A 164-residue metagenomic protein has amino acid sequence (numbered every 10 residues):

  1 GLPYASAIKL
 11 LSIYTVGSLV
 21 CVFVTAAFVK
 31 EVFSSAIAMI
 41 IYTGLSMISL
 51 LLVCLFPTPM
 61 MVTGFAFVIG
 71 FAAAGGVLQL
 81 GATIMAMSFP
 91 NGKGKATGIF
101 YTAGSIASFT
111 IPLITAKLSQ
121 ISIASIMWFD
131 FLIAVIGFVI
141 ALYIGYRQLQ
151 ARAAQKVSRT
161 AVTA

Functional and structural regions predicted by a protein language model:
P3-L11, K93, T97: Juxtamembrane helix-start elements in MFS-like secondary transporters
K9-S18, A103-G104: Transmembrane alpha-helical segments of major facilitator superfamily
V22-S34, S119: Helix-to-loop junctions at the C-terminal end of transmembrane segments in multipass secondary transporters
I37-L52: Structural signature of the two symmetry-related core transmembrane helices
M61-G76: Hydrophobic core of transmembrane alpha-helices in multi-pass small-molecule transporters, especially MFS/SLC-type
G75-F89: Intracellular juxtamembrane helix-capping segments at the cytosolic ends of symmetry-related transmembrane helices
S88-I121: A late C-terminal transmembrane helix in Major Facilitator Superfamily
S125-G145: Symmetry-related core transmembrane helices of the 12-TM Major Facilitator Superfamily/SLC fold
